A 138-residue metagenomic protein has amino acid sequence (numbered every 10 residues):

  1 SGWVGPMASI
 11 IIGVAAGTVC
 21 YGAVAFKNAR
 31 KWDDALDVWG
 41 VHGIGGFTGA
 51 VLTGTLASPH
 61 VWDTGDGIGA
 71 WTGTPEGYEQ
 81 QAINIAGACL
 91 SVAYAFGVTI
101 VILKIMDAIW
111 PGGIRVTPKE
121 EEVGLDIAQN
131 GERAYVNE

Functional and structural regions predicted by a protein language model:
S1-E138: Glycine- and aromatic-enriched membrane alpha-helices
